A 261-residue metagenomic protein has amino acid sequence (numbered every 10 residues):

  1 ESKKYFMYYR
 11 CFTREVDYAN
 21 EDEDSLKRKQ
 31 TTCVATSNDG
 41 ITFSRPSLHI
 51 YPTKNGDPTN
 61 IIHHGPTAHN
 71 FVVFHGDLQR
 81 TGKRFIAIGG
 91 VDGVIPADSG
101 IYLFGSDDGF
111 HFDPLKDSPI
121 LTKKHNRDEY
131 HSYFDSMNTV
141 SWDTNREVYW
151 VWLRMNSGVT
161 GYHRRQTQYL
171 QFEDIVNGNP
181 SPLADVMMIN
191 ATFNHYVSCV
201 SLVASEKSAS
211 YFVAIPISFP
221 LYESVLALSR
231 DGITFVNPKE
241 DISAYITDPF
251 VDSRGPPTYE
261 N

Functional and structural regions predicted by a protein language model:
E1-N261: Carbohydrate-active catalytic/glycan-binding domains of CAZyme proteins, especially the secreted or lumenal ectodomains
